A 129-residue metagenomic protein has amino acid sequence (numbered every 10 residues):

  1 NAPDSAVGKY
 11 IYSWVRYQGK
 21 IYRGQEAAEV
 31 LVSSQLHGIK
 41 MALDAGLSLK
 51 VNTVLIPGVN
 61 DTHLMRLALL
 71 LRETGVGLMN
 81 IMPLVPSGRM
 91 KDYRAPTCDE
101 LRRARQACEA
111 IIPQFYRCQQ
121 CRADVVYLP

Functional and structural regions predicted by a protein language model:
N1-M82: Conserved AdoMet/S-adenosylmethionine-binding subsite of the radical SAM
M65-P129: Auxiliary Fe-S-binding modules of radical SAM enzymes
